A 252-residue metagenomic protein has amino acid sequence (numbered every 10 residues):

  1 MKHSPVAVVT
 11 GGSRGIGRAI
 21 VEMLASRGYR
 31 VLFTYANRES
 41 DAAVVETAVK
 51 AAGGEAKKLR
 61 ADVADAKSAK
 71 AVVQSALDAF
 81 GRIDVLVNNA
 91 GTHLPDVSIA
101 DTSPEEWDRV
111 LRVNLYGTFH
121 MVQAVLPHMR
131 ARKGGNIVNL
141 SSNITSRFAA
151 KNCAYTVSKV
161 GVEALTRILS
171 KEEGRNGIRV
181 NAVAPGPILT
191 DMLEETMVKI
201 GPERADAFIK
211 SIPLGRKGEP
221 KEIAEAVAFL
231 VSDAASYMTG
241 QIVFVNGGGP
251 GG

Functional and structural regions predicted by a protein language model:
S13-R14: Conserved glycine-rich cofactor-binding loop
R27-V44: Conserved glycine-rich Rossmann-like NAD(P)H-binding loop of the short-chain dehydrogenase/reductase
E39-S40, R60-V72, P104, E222: The beta1-alpha1 cofactor-binding region of Rossmann-like NAD(H)/NADP(H)-dependent oxidoreductases
H93-D96, R147, A228, T239-G252: Short C-terminal tail/terminal secondary-structure segment of NAD(P)H-dependent dehydrogenase/reductase domains
V97-I99, E106-L111, F208: Substrate-binding pocket helix/loop in short-chain dehydrogenase/reductase
V122, S158, T166: Active-site helix of classical SDR
P127, K171-R175, S236: Alpha-helical segment proximal to the catalytic Tyr-Lys
